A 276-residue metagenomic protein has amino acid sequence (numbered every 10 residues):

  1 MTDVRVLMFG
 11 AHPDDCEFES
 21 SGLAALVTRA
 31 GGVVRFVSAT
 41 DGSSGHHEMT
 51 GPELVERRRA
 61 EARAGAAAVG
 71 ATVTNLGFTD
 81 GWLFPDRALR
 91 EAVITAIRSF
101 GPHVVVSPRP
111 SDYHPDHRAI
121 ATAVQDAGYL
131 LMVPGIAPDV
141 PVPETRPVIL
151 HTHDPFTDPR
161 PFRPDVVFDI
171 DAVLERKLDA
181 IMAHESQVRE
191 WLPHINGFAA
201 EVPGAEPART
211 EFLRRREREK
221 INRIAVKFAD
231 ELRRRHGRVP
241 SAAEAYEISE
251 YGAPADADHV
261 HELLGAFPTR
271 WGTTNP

Functional and structural regions predicted by a protein language model:
M1-F100, L130, A266-F267, T273: Active-site rim/loop-helix segments in enzyme catalytic domains that contact anionic ligands
T2, A137-P138, T145, P159-R160 (+1 more regions): C-terminal accessory domains and tails appended to enzymatic cores
V4, H103, P147: Conserved acidic residues
D14, T40, A62, V73 (+5 more regions): Divalent metal-coordination and catalytic microenvironments
R29-G31, P141-T145: Short, conserved loop/helix-junction motifs that constitute active-site signature segments in enzyme catalytic cores
L89, V93-S111, P115, I120-A121: Proline-aspartate-enriched helix->loop->beta-strand connector
H114-P138: A mobile, often basic/glycine-rich helix-loop segment that functions as the active-site lid/recognition loop
V133, P143-P147, H151-T152: Active-site cores that bind ATP or allylic diphosphates and position pyrophosphate for catalysis
